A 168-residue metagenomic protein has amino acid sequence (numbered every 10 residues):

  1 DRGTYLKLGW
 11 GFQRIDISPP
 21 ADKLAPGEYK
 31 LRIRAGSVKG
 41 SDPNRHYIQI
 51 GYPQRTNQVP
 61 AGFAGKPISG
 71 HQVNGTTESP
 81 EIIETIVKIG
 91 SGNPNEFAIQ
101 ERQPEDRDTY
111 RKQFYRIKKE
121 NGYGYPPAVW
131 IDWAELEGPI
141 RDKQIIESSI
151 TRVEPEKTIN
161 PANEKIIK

Functional and structural regions predicted by a protein language model:
D1-K168: Low-complexity, glycine/serine/threonine/alanine-rich intrinsically disordered linker and propeptide segments
